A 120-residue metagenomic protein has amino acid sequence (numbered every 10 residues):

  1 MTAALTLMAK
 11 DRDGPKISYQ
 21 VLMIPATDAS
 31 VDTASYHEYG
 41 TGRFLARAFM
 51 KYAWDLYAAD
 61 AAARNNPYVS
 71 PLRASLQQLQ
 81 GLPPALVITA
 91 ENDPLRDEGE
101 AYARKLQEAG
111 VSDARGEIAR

Functional and structural regions predicted by a protein language model:
M1-R120: Alpha/beta-hydrolase superfamily serine-hydrolase fold, recognizing
